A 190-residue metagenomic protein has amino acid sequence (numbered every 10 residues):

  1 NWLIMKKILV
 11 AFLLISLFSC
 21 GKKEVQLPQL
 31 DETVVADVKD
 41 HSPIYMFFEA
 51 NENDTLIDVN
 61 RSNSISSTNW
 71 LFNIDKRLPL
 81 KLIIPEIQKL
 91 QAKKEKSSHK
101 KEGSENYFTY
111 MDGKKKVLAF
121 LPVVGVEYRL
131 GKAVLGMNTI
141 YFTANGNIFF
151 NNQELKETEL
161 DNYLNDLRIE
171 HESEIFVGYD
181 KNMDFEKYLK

Functional and structural regions predicted by a protein language model:
W2-I8: Positively charged n-region of N-terminal signal peptides that target proteins for export
S16-S19: C-terminal motif of bacterial Sec signal peptides marking the signal peptidase cleavage site
G21-K190: Long, low-hydrophobicity, acidic/polar, solvent-exposed interaction domains
